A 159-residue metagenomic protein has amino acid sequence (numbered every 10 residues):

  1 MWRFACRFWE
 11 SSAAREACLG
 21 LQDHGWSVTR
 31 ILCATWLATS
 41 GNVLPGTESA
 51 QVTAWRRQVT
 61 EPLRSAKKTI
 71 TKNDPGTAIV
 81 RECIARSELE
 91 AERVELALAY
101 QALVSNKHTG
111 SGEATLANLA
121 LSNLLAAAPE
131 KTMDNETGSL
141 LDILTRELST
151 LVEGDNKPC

Functional and structural regions predicted by a protein language model:
M1-S11, E61-K68: An acidic intrinsically disordered interaction segment
R3-F8, L21-H24, R56-R57, T71: A short, ordered amphipathic alpha-helix with a cationic face
A13-A54: N-terminal interaction modules that seed assembly of large macromolecular complexes
C18-L19, A34, K67-K68, Y100-V104: Amphipathic alpha-helical segments within well-ordered protein domains
A38-V43, T69-K72, S105: General structural signal for alpha-helix termini and helix-helix connectors
P45-V94: Long, charge-dense
D74-C159: A charged, amphipathic interaction segment
